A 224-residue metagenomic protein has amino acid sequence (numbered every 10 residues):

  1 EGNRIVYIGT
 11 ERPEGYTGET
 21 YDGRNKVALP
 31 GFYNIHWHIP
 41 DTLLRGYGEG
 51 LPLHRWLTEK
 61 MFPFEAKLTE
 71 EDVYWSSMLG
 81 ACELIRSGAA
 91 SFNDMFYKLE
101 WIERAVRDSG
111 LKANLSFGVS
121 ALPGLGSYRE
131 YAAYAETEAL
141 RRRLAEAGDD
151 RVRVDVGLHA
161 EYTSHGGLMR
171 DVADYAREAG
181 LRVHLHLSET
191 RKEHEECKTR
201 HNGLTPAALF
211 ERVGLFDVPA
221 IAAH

Functional and structural regions predicted by a protein language model:
E1-L29: Histidine-rich, glycine-flanked metal-binding segment
N3, N25, H36, L44 (+5 more regions): Divalent metal-coordination and catalytic microenvironments
G18, F32, A90, R182 (+1 more regions): Hydrophobic "anchor" residues on beta-strands that sit immediately upstream of conserved functional sites
E19-Y21, Y33, N114: Hydrophobic/aromatic beta-strand patches that form the interior of the parallel beta-sheet core in alpha/beta enzyme
L29-F32, W37, I85, A89-S91: N-terminal capping/lid subdomain adjacent to the active-site entrance of alpha/beta enzymes
G31-T42, R182-R191: Histidine-centered catalytic micro-motifs
R45-L111, Y134-A147: Alpha-helical scaffold segments that flank or form the walls of functional sites
I102-A223: Metal-coordinating catalytic core of metallo-dependent amide/deamination hydrolases
